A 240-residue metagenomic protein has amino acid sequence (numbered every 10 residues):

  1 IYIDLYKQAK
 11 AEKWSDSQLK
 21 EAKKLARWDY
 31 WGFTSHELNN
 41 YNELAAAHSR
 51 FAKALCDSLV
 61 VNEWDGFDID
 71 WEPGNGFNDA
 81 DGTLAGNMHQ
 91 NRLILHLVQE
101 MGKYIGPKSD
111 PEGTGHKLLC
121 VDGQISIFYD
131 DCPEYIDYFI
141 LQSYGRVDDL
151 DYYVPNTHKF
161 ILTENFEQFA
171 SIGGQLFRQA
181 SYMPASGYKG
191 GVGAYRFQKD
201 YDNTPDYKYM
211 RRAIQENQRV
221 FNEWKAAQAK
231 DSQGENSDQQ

Functional and structural regions predicted by a protein language model:
I1-Q179, M183-K189, Q198-E216, F221-W224: Chitinase-like catalytic core of GlcNAc-active glycosidases
S232-Q239: Ser/Thr/Gly/Pro-rich low-complexity, disordered linker/stalk segments of secreted and cell-surface proteins
